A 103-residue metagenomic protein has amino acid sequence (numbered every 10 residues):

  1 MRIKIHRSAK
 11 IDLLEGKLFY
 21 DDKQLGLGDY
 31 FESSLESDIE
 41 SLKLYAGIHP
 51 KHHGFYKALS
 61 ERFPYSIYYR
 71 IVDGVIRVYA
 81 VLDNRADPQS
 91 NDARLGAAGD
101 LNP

Functional and structural regions predicted by a protein language model:
M1-E32: Arg/Lys-rich, positively charged N-terminal/basic patches that mediate binding to nucleic acids
I11, S41, D83: Active-site micro-motifs of SAM-dependent methyltransferase domains
L18, L25, E40, L44-G47 (+2 more regions): Generic structural signal for secondary-structure transition and capping sites
D29, P50-H52, S90: Short, hydrophobic secondary-structure boundary micro-motifs
E32, E36-I39: Short, well-structured alpha-helical segments
S37, L44-I76, V81: Basic/aromatic recognition patch in beta-strand/loop cores that engages polyanionic ligands
R70-P103: Enriched for short, Lys/Arg-rich terminal
